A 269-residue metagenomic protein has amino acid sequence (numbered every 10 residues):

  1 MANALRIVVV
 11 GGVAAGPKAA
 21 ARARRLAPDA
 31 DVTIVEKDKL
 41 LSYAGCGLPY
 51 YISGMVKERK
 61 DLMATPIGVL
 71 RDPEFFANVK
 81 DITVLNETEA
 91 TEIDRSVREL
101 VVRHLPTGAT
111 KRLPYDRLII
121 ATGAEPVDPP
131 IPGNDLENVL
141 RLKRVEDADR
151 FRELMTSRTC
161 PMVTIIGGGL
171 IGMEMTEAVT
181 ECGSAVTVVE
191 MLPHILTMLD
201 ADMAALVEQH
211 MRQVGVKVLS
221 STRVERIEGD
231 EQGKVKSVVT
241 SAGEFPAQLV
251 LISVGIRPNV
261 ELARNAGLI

Functional and structural regions predicted by a protein language model:
A2-L85, A178-L199: Beta1-alpha1 glycine-rich phosphate/pyrophosphate-binding loop at the start of Rossmann-like nucleotide-binding domains
A2-V10, L70-M162, S237-E244, L251-V254 (+1 more regions): FAD-binding core/adjacent interface of flavoenzyme oxidoreductases
G11-A14, K143-R144, G167-G169: Glycine-rich Rossmann-fold phosphate-binding loop(s) that bind the pyrophosphate of adenine dinucleotide cofactors
R22-R25, G47-Y51, E99-V101, P132-L136 (+4 more regions): Short, glycine/charged-enriched secondary-structure capping and boundary segments
D29-T33, L85-P106, L113, E181-I269: A Rossmann-like FAD-binding core segment of flavoenzymes
L48, I52, P129-I131, V139 (+2 more regions): Short clusters of hydrophobic/aromatic residues that line enzyme substrate/ligand-binding pockets
E146, R150-L199, M203, V235: Rossmann-like NAD(P)H-binding beta-loop-alpha module
